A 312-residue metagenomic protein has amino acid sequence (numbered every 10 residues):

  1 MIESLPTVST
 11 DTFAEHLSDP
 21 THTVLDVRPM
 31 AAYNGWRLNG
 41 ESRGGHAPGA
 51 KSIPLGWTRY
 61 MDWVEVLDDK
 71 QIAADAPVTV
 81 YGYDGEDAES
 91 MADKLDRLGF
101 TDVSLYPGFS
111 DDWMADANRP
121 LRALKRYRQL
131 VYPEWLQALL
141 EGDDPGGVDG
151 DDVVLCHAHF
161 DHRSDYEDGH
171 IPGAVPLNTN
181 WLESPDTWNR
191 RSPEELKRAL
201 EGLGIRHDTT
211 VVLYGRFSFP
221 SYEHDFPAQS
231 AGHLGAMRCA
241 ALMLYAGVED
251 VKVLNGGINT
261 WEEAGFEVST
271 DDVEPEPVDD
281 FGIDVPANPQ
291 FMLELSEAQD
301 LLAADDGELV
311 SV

Functional and structural regions predicted by a protein language model:
M1-V312: Cytosolic catalytic domains that perform sulfur/thiol-centered chemistry
